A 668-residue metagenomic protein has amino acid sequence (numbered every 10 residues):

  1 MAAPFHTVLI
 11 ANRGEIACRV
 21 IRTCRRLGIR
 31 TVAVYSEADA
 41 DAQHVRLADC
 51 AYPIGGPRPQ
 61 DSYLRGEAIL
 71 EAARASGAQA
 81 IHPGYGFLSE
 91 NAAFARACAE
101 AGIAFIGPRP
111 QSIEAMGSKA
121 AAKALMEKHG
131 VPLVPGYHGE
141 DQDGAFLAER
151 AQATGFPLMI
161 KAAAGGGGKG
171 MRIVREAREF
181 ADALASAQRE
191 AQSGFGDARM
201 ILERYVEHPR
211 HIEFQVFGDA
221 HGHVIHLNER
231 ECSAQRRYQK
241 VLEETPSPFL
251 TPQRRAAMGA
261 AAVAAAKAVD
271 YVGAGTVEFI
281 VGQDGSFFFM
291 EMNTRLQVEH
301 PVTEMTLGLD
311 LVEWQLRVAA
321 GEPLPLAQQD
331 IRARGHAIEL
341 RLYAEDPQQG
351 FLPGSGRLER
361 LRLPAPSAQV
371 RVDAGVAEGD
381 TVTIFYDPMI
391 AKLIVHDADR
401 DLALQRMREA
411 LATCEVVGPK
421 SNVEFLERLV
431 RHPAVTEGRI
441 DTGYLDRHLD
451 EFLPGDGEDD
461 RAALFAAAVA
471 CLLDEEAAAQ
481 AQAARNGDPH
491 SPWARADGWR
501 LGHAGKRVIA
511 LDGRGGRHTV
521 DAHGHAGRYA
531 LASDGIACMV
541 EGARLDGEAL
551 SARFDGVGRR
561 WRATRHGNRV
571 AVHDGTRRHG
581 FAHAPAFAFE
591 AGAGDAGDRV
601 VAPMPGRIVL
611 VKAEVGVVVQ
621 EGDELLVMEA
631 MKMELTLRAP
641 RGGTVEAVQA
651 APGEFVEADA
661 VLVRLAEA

Functional and structural regions predicted by a protein language model:
M1-V277, V281-H300: N-terminal beta-alpha lobe that positions the nucleotide/phosphoryl donor in ATP/NTP-coupled carboxylate activation
E90-A97, E339, Q349, D441 (+1 more regions): Structured, non-catalytic alpha/beta "coupling" segments that mediate domain-domain communication and provide generic
M171-I173, R204, L250, M389-A398 (+2 more regions): Short, well-ordered beta-strand elements within core beta-sheets of diverse protein domains
E176, G218-H223, G282-G285, A365-P366 (+3 more regions): Short acidic-glycine loop/turn motifs at beta-strand connectors
A262, P301-M539, E624, A658-R664: Catalytic cores of soluble metabolic enzymes centered on carboxylation/carboxyl-transfer
L326-R334, L449, L453, R578-A602: Long, charged amphipathic helices and adjacent flexible linkers at domain junctions
F589-A668: Structured functional modules or segments
